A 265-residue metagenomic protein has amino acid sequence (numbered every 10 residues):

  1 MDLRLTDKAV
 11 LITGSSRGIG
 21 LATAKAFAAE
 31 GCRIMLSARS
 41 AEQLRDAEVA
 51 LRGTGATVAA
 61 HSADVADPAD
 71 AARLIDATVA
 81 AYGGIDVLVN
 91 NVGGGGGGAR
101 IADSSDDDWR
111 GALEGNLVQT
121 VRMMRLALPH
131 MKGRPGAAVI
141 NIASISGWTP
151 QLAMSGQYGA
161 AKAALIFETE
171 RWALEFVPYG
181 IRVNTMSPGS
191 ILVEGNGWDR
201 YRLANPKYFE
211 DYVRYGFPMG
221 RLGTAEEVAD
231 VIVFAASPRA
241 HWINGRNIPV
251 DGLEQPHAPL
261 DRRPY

Functional and structural regions predicted by a protein language model:
A9, S16-G18: Conserved glycine-rich cofactor-binding loop
I19, G95-G98, V233, N244-Y265: Short C-terminal tail/terminal secondary-structure segment of NAD(P)H-dependent dehydrogenase/reductase domains
G53, P178, P188-G216, H257-Y265: A glycine/serine/threonine-rich, flexible loop-to-helix segment that serves as the NAD(P) cofactor-binding "lid"
A99-I101, S105-L113, V213: Substrate-binding pocket helix/loop in short-chain dehydrogenase/reductase
P129, L174-E175, H241: Alpha-helical segment proximal to the catalytic Tyr-Lys
I140-A164, T169-P178, S190-I191: Catalytic loop of short-chain dehydrogenase/reductase
V177, R182, I243-G245: Short, small/polar-rich loop/turn modules that mediate ligand/substrate recognition or access, typified
